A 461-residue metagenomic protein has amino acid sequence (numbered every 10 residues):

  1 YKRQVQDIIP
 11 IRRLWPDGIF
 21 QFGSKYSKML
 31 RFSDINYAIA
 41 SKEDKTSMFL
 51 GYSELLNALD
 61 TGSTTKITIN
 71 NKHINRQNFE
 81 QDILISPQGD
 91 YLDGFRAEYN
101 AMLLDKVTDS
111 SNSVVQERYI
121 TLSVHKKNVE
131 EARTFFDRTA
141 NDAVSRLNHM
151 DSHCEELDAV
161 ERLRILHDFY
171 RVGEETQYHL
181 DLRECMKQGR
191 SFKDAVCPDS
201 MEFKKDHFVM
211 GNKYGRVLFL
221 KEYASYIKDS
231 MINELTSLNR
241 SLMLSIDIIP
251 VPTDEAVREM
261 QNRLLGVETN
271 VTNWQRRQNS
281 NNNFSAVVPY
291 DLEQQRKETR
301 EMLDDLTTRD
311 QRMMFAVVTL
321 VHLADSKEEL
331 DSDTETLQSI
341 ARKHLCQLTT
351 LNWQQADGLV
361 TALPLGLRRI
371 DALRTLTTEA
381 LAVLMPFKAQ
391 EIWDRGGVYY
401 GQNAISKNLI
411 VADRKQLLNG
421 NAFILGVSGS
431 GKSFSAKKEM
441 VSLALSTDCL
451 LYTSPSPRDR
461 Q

Functional and structural regions predicted by a protein language model:
Y1, Y452-D459: Conserved small/polar residues in nucleotide/adenosyl-binding loops
K2-P386: Extended, folded cores of ATP/NTP-driven motor/assembly subunits in large transport and secretion machines
E391-L409: N-terminal pre-Walker A segment at the start of P-loop NTPase domains
A404, A412-N419: Phosphate-binding P-loop
I424: Hydrophobic anchor at the beta1->P-loop junction of P-loop NTPases
S428: The conserved Walker
K432: Conserved lysine of the Walker
S435: Hydrophobic positions on the alpha1 helix immediately C-terminal to the Walker A/P-loop
